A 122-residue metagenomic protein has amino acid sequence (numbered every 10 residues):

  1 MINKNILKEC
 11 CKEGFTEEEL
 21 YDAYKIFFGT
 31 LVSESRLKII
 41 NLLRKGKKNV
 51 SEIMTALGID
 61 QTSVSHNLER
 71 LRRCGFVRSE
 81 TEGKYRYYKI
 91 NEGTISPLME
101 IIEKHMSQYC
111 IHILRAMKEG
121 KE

Functional and structural regions predicted by a protein language model:
I2-A23, I95-E122: Amphipathic alpha-helical dimerization/coiled-coil segments that flank or bridge DNA-binding/regulatory modules
E19-S63, E82-T94: N-terminal helix-turn-helix DNA-binding core of bacterial DNA-binding proteins
T55, R72-R73: Alpha-helical residues within the helix-turn-helix
N67: Residues within the DNA-recognition helix of helix-turn-helix
